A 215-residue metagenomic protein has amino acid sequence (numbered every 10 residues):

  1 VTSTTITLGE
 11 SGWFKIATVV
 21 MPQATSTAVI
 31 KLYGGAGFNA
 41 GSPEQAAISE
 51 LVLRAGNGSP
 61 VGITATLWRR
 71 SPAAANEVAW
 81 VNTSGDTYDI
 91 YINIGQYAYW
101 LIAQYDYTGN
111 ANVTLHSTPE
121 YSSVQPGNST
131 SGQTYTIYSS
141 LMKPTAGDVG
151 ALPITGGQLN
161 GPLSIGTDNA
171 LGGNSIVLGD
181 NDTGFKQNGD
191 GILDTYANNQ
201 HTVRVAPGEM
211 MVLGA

Functional and structural regions predicted by a protein language model:
V1, Q133-L178, D182-A215: Fibrous stalk/shaft segments of extracellular and virion attachment machinery
V1-A46, P72-W80, I154-G156: Surface-exposed ligand/attachment interfaces on beta-rich extracellular proteins
L8, K31-E44, V52-G56, T83-D86 (+1 more regions): Short, flexible beta-strand-to-coil junctions
A24-T27, S84-T87, L159, P207-E209: Short, solvent-exposed coil/turn segments at beta-strand boundaries
A28-I30, Y88, T183, L193: Residue-level detector of short, conserved catalytic/binding motifs and their immediate flanks
G37-E44, I92-D106, N169-L171, D182-G184 (+1 more regions): Short, surface-exposed beta-strand/loop "edge" segments at domain boundaries and coil↔beta transitions
L53-S71: Terminal beta-strand-rich extracellular "head" domains that mediate receptor/glycan or other ligand binding
S71-A74, T83, T87-A151, I192: A signal for long, low-complexity, Ser/Thr/Asn-enriched, surface-exposed stalk/shaft and domain-boundary segments
